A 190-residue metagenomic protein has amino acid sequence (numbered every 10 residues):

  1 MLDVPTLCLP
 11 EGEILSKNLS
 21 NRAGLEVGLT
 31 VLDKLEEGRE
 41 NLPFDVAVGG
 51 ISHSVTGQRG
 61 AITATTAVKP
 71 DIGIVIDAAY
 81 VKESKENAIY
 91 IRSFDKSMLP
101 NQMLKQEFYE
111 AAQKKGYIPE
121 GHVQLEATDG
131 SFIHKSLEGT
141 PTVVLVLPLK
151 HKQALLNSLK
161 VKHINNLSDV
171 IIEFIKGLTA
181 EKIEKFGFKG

Functional and structural regions predicted by a protein language model:
M1-C8, P141-V146: Acidic-glycine-rich active-site phosphate/pyrophosphate-binding loop
T6, G49-G57, A79-Y80, L149-H151: Acidic, glycine-rich active-site loops and adjacent beta-strand->loop/helix elements that engage anionic groups
E11-V55, V170-I171: Alpha-helical metal-binding/catalytic segments enriched in His/Glu/Asp
L25, T56-G60, D129-G130, A154: Short glycine/serine/threonine-rich phosphate/pyrophosphate-binding segments that cradle anionic phosphate groups
A47-R59, E120-A127: Active-site glycine- and acidic-residue-rich loops that bind and position anionic ligands or nucleotide-like cofactors
G49, I72-I74, V143-L145: Hydrophobic/aromatic beta-strand patches that form the interior of the parallel beta-sheet core in alpha/beta enzyme
A64-S84: A glycine-rich helix N-cap at a beta->alpha junction
Y90-G190: Active-site-adjacent substrate-binding region of metalloamidase/peptidase-like peptide-processing proteins
